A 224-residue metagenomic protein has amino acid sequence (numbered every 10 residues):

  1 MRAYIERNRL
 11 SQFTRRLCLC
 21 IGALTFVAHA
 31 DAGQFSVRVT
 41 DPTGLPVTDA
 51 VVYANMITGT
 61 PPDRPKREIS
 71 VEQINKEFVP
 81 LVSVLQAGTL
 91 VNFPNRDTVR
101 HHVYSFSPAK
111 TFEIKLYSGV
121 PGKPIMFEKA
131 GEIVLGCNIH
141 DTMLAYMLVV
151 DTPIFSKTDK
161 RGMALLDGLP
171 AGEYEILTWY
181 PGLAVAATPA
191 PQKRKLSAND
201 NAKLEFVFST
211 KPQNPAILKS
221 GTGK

Functional and structural regions predicted by a protein language model:
R2-C18: Bacterial N-terminal signal peptides that target proteins for export
S11-Q12, G22, E77: Hydrophobic alpha-helical segments and their boundary regions
Q12, H29-A32: Extreme N-terminus of proteins, especially the signal/transit-peptide cleavage junction and the first residues
R16-A28: Bacterial N-terminal signal peptides
D31-K224: Extracytoplasmic copper-binding redox domains, predominantly the cupredoxin/blue-copper superfamily
